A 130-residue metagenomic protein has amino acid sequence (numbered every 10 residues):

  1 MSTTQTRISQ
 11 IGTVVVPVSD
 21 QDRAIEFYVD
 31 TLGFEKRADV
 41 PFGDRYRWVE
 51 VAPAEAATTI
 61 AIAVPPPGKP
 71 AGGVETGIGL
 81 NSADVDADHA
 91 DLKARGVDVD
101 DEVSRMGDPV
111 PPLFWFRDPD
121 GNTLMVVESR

Functional and structural regions predicted by a protein language model:
S2-R7, T13-V16, D39-V40, R47 (+2 more regions): Vicinal oxygen chelate
I8-S9, V15-T58: Core segments of cupin and vicinal oxygen chelate
D20-Q21, S82-V85: Helix N-cap motif at beta-to-alpha junctions
F27, D86-D91: Short amphipathic alpha-helices within nucleic acid-binding modules
V40-F42, A54, P67-G68, S104-M106: Short polar/acidic secondary-structure junctions
A54-T58, P67-K69, V85-A87: Short, charged/polar surface micro-motifs in flexible loops or helix N-caps
E55-I60, G121-L124: Short, charged/polar, Gly/Pro-enriched secondary-structure boundary elements
